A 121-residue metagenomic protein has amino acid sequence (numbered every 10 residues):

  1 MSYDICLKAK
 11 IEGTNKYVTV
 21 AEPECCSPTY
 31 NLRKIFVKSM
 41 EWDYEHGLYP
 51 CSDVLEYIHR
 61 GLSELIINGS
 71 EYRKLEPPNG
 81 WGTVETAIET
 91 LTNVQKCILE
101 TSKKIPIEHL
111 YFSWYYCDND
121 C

Functional and structural regions predicted by a protein language model:
M1-C121: Acidic (Asp/Glu-rich) sequence patches and key acidic residues that form negatively charged surfaces used
